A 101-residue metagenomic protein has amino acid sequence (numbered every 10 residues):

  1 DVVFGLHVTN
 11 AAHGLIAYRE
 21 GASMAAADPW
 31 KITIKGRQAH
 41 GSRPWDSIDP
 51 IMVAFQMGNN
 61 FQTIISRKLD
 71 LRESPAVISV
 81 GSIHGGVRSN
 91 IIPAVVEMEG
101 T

Functional and structural regions predicted by a protein language model:
D1-A94: Histidine/acidic-residue-rich, glycine-tolerant segments that coordinate divalent metal ions
